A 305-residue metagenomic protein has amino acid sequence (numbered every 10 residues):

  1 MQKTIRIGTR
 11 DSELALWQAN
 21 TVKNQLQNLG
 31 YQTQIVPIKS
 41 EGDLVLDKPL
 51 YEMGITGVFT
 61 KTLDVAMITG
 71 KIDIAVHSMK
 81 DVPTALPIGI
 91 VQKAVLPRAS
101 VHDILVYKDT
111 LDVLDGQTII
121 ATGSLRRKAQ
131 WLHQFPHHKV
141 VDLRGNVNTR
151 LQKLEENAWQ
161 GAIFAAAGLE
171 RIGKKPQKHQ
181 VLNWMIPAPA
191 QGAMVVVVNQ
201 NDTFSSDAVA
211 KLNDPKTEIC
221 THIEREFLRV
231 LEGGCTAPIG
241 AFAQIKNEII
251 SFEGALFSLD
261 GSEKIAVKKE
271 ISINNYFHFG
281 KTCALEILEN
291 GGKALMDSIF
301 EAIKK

Functional and structural regions predicted by a protein language model:
Q2-L46, E52, K128, H133-K305: Small-molecule-sensing regulatory modules
R6-G8, A75, K93, A121 (+1 more regions): Short, well-ordered beta-strand segments
G42-D47, A75, P83-L86: Short active-site-adjacent helix-start/loop capping segments
K48-I74: Short, structured active-site "lid" loops
V58, A66-I68, V82, P87 (+1 more regions): Extracytoplasmic loops/domains of multi-pass membrane proteins
I72-V76, Q160-G161: Short, Asp-centered acidic motifs that coordinate Mg2+ and/or phosphate in catalytic or ligand-binding sites
M79-K80, I88-V141: A conserved helix-loop-strand patch within extracytoplasmic ligand-binding domains of the periplasmic binding
M79-V82, A167-L169: Short glycine-rich anion-binding loops that position phosphate/pyrophosphate groups of nucleotides and phosphorylated
